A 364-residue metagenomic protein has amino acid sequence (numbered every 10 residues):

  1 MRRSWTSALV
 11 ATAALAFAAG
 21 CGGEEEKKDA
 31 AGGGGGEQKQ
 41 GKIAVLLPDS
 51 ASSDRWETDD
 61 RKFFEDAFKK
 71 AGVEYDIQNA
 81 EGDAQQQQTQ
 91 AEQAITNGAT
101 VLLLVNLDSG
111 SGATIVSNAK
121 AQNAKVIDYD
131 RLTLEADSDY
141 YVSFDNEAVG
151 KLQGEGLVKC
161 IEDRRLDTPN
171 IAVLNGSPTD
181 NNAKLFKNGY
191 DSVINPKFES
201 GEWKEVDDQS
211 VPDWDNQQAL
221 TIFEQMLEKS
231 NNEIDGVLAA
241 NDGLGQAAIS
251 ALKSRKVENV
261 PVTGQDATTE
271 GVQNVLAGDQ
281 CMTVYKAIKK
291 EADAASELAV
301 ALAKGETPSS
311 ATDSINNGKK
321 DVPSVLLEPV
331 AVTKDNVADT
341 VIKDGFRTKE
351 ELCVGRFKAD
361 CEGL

Functional and structural regions predicted by a protein language model:
M1-A11: N-terminal export and membrane-targeting signals
R2-S4, C21-L364: A residue-level marker of the well-folded mature domains of exported/periplasmic proteins
A16-G20: C-terminal motif of bacterial Sec signal peptides marking the signal peptidase cleavage site
